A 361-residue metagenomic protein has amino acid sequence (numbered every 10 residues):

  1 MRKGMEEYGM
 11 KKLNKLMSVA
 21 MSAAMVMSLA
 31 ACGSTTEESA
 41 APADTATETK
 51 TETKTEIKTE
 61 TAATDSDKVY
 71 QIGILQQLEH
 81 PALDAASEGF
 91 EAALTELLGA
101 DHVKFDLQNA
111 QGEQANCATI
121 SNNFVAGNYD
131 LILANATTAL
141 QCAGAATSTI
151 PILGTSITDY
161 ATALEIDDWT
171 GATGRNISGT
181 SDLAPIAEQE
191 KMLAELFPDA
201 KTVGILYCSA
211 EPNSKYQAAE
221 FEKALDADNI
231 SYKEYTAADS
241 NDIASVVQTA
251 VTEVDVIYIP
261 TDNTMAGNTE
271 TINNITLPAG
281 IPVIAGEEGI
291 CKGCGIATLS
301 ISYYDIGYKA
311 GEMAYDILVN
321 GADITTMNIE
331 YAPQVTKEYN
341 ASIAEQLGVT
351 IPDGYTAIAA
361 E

Functional and structural regions predicted by a protein language model:
M27-A31: C-terminal motif of bacterial Sec signal peptides marking the signal peptidase cleavage site
G33-T36: Bacterial signal peptide processing site
T64-D67, Y160-T202, I301-A322: Hydrophobic alpha-helical segments within soluble ligand-binding/sensing domains
D65-L97, D106-N116, A210-S214, D262-T264: Extracytoplasmic "Venus flytrap"
I72, F90, S178-L225, D323 (+1 more regions): An alpha-beta-alpha
K104-A126, T236-A250: Structural motif
N109-D167, I259-G286: Beta-alpha junction/loop-to-helix N-cap segments that form part of ligand/metal-binding clefts
I290-S342: Flexible loop/turn connectors
